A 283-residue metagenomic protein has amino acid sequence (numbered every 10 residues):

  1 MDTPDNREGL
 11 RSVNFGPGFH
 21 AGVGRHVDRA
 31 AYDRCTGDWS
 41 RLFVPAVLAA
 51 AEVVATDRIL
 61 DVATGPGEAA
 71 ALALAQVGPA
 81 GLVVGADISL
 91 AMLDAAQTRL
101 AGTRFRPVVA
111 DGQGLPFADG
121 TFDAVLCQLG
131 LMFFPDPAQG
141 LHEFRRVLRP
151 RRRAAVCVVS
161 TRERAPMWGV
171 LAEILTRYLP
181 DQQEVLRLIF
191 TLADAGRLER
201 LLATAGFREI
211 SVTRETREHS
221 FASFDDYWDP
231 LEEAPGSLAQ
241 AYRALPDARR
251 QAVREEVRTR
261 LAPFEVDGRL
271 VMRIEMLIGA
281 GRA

Functional and structural regions predicted by a protein language model:
D2, N6-S12, G16-D28, W39-S40 (+2 more regions): Conserved Class I S-adenosyl-L-methionine
D38-D57, L72: Conserved alpha-helix/loop element of class I SAM-dependent methyltransferases that forms part of the SAM/SAH-binding
R58-L115, Q139: Class I SAM-dependent methyltransferase SAM/SAH-binding core
Q113-A124: A short acidic, Gly/Pro-enriched loop at the edge of an enzyme's catalytic core that lines a small-molecule cofactor
D123-P137, S160: A short SAM/SAH-binding and catalytic strip from SAM-dependent methyltransferases
A138-Q139, R145, R149-A222: Conserved catalytic/acceptor-binding region of the Class I
